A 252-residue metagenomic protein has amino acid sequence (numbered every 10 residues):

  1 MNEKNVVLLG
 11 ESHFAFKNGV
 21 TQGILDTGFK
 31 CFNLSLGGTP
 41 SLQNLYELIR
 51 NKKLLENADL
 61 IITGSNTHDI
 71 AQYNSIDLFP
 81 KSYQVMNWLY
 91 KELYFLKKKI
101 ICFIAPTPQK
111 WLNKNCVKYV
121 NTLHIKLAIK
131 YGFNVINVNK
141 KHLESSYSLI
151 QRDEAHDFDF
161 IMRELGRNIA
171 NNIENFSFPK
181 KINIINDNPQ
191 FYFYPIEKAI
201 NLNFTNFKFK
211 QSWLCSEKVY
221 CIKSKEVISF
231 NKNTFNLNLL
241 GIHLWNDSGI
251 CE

Functional and structural regions predicted by a protein language model:
M1-N57, I61-I62, K232-E252: Serine-esterase "nucleophile elbow" of acetyl-processing enzymes
F16, L36-T39, I150-D157, N188-F193: Short, exposed beta-strand "edge-strand" segments with a Pro/Gly-rich flavor and a Y/T-containing core
G19-G23, P40, T122, Y194-K198 (+1 more regions): Secondary-structure junction/capping motif
D26-C31, L45-F178, W245-E252: Alpha-helical cap/lid subdomain in secreted, periplasmic, or secretory-pathway luminal O-acyl-processing enzymes
L36-G38, I76, K110-W111, S216-K218: Short linear motifs at secondary-structure transitions and domain/linker junctions
N175-N236, G241-S248: Glycan-recognition and processing domains
